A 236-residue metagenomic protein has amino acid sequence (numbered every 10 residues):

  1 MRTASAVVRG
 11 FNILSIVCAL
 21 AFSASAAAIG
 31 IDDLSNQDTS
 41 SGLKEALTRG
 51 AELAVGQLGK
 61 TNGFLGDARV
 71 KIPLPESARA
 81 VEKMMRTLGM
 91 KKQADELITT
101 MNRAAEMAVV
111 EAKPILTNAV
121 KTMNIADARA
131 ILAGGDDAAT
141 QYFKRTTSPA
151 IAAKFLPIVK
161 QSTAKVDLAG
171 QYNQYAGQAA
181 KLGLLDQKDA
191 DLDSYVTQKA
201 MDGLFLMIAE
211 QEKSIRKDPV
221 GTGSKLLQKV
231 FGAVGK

Functional and structural regions predicted by a protein language model:
M1-S15: Bacterial N-terminal signal peptides that target proteins for export
S23-S25: N-terminal signal peptide c-region/cleavage motif recognized by signal peptidases
I29-T100: N-terminal Sec/ER secretory leader and immediately downstream segment of secreted/extracellular precursors
S40, K44-V55, A138-Q141, S148-L156 (+2 more regions): Short N-proximal segments of mature Sec-exported proteins
A54, N124, P219: Residue-level signature of catalytic and energy-coupling elements of molecular machines, predominantly ATP/GTP-dependent
K91-K165: Mid-length scaffold segments of soluble, non-membrane domains
I158-L204: An amphipathic alpha-helical core segment
G203-K236: A cross-kingdom marker for long, charged
